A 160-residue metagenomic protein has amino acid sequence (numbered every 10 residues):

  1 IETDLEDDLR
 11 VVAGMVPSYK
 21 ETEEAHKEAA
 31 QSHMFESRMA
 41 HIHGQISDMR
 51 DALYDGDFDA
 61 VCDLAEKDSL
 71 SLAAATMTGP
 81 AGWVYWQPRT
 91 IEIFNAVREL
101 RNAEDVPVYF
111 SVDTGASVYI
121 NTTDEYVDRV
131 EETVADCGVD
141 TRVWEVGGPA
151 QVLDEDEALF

Functional and structural regions predicted by a protein language model:
I1-N102, V106-V108, E125-F160: ATP-dependent small-molecule kinase catalytic core of the GHMP/sugar-kinase superfamily and closely related
V112: Active-site flanking residues adjacent to catalytic metal/cofactor-binding acidic residues
G115-T122: Short cationic amphipathic helices and targeting signals
